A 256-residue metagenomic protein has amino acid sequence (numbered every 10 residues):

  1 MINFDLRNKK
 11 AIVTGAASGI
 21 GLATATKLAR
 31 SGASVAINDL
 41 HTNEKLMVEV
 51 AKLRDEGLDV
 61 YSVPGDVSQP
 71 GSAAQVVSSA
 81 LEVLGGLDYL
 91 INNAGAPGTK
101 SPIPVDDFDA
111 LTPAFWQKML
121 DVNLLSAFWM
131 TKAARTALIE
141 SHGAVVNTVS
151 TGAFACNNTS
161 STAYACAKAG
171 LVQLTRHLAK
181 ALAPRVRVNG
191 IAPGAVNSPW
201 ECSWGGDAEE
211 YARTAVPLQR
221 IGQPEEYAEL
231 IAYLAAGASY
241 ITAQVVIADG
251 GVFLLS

Functional and structural regions predicted by a protein language model:
I2, A155, A232, T242-S256: Short C-terminal tail/terminal secondary-structure segment of NAD(P)H-dependent dehydrogenase/reductase domains
K10, A17-G19: Conserved glycine-rich cofactor-binding loop
N43-E44, P64-V76, P113, E225: The beta1-alpha1 cofactor-binding region of Rossmann-like NAD(H)/NADP(H)-dependent oxidoreductases
S78, E82, D121-E140, A179-K180 (+2 more regions): Amphipathic alpha-helical dimer-interface segment in Rossmann-like NAD(P)H-dependent oxidoreductases
D88, A96, D109-F128, V146 (+2 more regions): Catalytic Tyr-X3-Lys loop
A96-K100, D107, P113, A144-G170 (+2 more regions): Catalytic loop of short-chain dehydrogenase/reductase
V172, G190, E210-I241, A248-G250: C-terminal helical subdomain
A183-R187, I241-A243: Short, small/polar-rich loop/turn modules that mediate ligand/substrate recognition or access, typified
